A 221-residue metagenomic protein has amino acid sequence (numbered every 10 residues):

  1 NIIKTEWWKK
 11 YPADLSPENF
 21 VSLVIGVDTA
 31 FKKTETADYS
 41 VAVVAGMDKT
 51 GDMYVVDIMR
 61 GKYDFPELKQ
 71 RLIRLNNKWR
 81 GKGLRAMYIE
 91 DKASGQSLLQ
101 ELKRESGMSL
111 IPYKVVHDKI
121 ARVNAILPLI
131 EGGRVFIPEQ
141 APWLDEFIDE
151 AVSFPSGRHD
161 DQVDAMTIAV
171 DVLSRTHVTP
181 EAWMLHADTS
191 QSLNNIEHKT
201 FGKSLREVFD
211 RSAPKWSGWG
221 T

Functional and structural regions predicted by a protein language model:
N1-A30: ATPase catalytic-site recognition across NTP-hydrolyzing enzymes
K10-Y11, V170-T221: Acidic two-metal-ion nuclease catalytic site recognized across multiple nuclease folds, prominently DnaQ/RNase D-T
G26-T29, D91-K92, Q162: Generic detector of well-ordered alpha-helical packing
V27-S40: An active-site-proximal beta-strand-loop segment
V41-F154, E207-T221: Mg2+-dependent endonuclease catalytic cores in nucleic-acid-processing enzymes, primarily RNase H-like
A141-L144, I168, V178: Glycine/Thr-rich phosphate-binding loops that ligate phosphate moieties of nucleotide and other phosphorylated ligands
